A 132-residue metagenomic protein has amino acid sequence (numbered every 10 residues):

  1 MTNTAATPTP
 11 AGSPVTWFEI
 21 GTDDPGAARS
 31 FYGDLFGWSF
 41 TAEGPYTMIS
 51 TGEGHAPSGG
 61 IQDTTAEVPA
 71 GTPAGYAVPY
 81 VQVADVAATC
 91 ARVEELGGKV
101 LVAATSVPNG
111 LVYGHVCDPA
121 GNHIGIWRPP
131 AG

Functional and structural regions predicted by a protein language model:
T2, V15, P25, G44-Y46 (+3 more regions): Residue-level hotspots at or immediately adjacent to binding/recognition sites across diverse folds
T2-A11, T16-I20, C90, L96-G132: Vicinal oxygen chelate
G12-S58: Core segments of cupin and vicinal oxygen chelate
F18-I20, P79-V83: Short, well-ordered beta-strand elements within core beta-sheets of diverse protein domains
A28-Y32, V93, G121: Conserved active-site tyrosine of GNAT-family acetyltransferases
H55-G60, G121-H123: Short, charged/polar, Gly/Pro-enriched secondary-structure boundary elements
I61-T65, P129-P130: Acetyl-CoA-dependent GNAT
